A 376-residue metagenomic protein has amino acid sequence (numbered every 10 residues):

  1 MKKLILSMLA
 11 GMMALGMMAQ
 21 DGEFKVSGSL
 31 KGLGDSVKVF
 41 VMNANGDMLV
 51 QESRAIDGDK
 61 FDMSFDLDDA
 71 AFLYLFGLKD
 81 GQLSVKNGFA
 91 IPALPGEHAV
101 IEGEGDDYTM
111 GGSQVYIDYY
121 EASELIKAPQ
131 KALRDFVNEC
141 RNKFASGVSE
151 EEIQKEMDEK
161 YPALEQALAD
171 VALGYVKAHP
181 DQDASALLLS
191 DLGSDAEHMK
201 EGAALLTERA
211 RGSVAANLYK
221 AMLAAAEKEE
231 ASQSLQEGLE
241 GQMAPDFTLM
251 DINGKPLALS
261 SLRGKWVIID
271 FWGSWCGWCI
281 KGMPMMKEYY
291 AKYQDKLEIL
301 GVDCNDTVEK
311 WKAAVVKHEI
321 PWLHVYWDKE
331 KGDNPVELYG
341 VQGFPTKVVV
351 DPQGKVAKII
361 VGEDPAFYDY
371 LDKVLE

Functional and structural regions predicted by a protein language model:
M1-G28: Bacterial Sec-dependent N-terminal signal peptides
Q20-A169: A non-transmembrane, solvent-exposed segment enriched in polar/low-complexity residues
P180-D191: Amphipathic alpha-helical repeat scaffolds of TPR domains
H198-T248, K255, S260-K265, E309 (+2 more regions): N-proximal helix/coil linker or "cap" segments that precede and/or mark the start of modular domains
R263-G264, F271-E288: Conserved redox-active cysteine motifs that mediate thiol-disulfide chemistry, especially di-cysteine Cys-X(1-2)-Cys
W266-V267, P345: Alpha/beta-hydrolase fold active-site loops
K281-E319, K329-E337, D369-Y370: Structural microenvironment flanking redox-active thiols in thiol-disulfide oxidoreductases
H318-I320, W327-L375: Thiol/disulfide oxidoreductase modules built on the thioredoxin-like
